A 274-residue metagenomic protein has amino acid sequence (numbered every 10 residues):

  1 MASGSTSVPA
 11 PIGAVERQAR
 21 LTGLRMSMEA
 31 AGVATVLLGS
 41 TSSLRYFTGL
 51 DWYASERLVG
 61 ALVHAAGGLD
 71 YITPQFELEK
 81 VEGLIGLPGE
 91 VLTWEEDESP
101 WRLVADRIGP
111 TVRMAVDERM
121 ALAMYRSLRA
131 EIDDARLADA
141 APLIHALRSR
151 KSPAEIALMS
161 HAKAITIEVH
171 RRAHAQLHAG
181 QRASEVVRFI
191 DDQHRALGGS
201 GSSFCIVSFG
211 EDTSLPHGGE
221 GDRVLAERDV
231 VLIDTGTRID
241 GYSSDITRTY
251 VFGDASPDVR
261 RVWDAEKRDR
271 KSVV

Functional and structural regions predicted by a protein language model:
M1-V274: Active-site neighborhoods and metal-handling regions in enzymes and metal-associated proteins
